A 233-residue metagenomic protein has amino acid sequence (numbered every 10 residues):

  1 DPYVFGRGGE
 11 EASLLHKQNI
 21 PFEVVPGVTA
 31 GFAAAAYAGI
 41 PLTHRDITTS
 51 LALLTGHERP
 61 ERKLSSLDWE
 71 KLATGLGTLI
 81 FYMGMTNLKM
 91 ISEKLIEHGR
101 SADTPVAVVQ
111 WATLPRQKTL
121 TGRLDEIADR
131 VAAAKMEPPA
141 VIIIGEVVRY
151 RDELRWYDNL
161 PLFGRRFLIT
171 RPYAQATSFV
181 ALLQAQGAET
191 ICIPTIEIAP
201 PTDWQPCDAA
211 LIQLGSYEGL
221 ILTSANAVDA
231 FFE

Functional and structural regions predicted by a protein language model:
D1-G75, K118-T121: Class I SAM-dependent methyltransferase SAM-binding "motif I" and its flanking Rossmann-like core
D1-Y3, E58-R59, M85-N87, V147-R149 (+1 more regions): Short glycine-rich anion-binding loops that position phosphate/pyrophosphate groups of nucleotides and phosphorylated
L14, V24, T29, A33 (+8 more regions): Acidic, glycine-enriched active-site microenvironments
L15-K17, L42-I47, E70-G75, H98-R100 (+3 more regions): Solvent-exposed alpha-helices and their adjacent loops that cap or buttress functional pockets in soluble metabolic
N19-E23, L42-A52, G99-V108, G187-T195: Short hydrophobic/aromatic-enriched beta-strand-loop microsegments
F22-G27, F32, H44-D46, F81 (+4 more regions): General beta-strand structural signal in soluble alpha/beta enzymes
E58-A107: Conserved anion/nucleotide-ligand pocket segment
L114-E233: Signature of uroporphyrinogen-III synthase
